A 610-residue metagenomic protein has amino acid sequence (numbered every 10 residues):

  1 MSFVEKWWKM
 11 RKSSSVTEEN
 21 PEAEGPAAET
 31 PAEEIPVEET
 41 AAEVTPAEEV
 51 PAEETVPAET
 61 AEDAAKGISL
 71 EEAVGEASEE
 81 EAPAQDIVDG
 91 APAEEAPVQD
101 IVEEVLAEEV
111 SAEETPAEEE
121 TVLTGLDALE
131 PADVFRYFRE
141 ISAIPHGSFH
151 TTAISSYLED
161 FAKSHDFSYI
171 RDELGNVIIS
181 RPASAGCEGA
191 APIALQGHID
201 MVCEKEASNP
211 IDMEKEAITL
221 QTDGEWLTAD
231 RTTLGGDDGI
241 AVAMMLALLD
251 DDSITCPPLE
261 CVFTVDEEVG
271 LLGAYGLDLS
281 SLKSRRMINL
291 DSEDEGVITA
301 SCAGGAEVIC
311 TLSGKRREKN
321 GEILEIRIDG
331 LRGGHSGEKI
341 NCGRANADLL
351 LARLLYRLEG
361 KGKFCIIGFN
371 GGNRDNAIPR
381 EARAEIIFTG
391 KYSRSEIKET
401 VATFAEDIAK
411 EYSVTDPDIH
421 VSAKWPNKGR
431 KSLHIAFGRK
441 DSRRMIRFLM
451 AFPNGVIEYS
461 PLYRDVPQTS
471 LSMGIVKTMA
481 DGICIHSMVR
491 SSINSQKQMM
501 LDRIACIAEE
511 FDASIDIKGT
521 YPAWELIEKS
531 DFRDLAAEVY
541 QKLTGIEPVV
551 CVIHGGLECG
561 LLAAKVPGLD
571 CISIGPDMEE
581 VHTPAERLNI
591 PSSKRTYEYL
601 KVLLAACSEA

Functional and structural regions predicted by a protein language model:
L123-W226: Acidic/His- and Gly-rich active-site-bordering loop/insert found across diverse amide/peptide-bond hydrolases
L126, V134, P461, Q468-C484 (+1 more regions): Zn-dependent metallopeptidase/amidohydrolase metal-coordination segment
R139-A143, R374, E385, H420-I435 (+3 more regions): A short beta-alpha structural unit
C187-R285, E307, T311-S313, N320-I323 (+4 more regions): Active-site metal-coordination/substrate-binding segment of hydrolases, especially metallo-dependent peptidases
L277-A303, T403-A409: A glycine-rich helix N-cap at a beta->alpha junction
S280, R344-K361, S393-R394, D441-M450 (+4 more regions): His/Asp/Glu-rich mid-to-C-terminal helical/loop segments that flank catalytic regions of hydrolases
R317-G321, I340-N370, K391-S470, E509: Acidic-enriched catalytic cores of C-N bond-cleaving enzymes acting on peptides and small amides
N346-F369, L526-L569: Active-site-adjacent substrate-binding region of metalloamidase/peptidase-like peptide-processing proteins
